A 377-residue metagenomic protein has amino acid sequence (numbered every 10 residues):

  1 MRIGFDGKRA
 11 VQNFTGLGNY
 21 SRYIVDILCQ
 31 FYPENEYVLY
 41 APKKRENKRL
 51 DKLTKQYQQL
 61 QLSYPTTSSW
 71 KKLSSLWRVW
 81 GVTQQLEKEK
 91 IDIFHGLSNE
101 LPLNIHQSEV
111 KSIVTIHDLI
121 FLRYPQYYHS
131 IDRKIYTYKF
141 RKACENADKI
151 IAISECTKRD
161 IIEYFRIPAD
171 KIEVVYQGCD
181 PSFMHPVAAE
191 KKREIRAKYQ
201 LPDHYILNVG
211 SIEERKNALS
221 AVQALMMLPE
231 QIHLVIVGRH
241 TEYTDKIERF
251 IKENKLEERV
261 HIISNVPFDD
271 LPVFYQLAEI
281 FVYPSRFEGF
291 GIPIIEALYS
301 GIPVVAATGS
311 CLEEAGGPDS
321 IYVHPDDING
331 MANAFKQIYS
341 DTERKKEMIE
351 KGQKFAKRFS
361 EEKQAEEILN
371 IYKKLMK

Functional and structural regions predicted by a protein language model:
M1-K377: Carbohydrate transferase catalytic cores enriched for Leloir-type hexosyltransferases
